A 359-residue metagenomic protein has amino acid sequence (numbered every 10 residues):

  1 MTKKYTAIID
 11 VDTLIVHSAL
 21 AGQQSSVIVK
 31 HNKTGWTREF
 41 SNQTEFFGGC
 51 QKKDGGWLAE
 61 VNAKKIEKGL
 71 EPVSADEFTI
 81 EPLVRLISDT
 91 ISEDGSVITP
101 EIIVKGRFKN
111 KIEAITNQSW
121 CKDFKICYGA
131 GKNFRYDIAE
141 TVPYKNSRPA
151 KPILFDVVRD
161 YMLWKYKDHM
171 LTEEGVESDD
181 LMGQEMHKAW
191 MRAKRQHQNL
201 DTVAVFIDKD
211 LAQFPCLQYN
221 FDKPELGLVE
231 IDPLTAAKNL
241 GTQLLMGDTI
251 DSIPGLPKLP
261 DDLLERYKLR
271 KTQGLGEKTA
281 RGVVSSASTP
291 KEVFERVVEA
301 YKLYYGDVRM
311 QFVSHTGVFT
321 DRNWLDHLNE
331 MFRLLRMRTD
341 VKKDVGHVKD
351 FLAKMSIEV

Functional and structural regions predicted by a protein language model:
T2-L200, C216-E230, K354: Noncatalytic, basic helical substrate-engagement surface that gates or grips nucleic-acid strands
S119-C121, K145-V359: Extended two-metal-dependent nuclease catalytic cores across DNA- and RNA-processing enzymes
